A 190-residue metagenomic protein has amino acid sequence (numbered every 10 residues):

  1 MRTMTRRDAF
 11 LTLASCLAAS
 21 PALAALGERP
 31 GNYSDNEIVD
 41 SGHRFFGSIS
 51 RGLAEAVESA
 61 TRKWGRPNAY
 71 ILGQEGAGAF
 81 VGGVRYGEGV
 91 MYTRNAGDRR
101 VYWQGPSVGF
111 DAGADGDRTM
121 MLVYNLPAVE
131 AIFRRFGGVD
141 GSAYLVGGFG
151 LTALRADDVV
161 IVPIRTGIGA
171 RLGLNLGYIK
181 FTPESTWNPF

Functional and structural regions predicted by a protein language model:
M1-L17: N-terminal secretory signal peptides and thylakoid transit peptides that target proteins across membranes
S20-A24: Sec/Tat signal peptide C-region and signal peptidase I cleavage site
A25-F190: Small-residue-enriched, tightly packed secondary-structure blocks
